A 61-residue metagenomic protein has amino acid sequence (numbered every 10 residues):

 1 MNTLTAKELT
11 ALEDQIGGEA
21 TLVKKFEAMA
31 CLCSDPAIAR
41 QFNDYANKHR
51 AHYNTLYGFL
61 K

Functional and structural regions predicted by a protein language model:
M1-K61: His/Met- and acidic-residue-enriched segments that coordinate or traffic transition-metal cofactors and support
